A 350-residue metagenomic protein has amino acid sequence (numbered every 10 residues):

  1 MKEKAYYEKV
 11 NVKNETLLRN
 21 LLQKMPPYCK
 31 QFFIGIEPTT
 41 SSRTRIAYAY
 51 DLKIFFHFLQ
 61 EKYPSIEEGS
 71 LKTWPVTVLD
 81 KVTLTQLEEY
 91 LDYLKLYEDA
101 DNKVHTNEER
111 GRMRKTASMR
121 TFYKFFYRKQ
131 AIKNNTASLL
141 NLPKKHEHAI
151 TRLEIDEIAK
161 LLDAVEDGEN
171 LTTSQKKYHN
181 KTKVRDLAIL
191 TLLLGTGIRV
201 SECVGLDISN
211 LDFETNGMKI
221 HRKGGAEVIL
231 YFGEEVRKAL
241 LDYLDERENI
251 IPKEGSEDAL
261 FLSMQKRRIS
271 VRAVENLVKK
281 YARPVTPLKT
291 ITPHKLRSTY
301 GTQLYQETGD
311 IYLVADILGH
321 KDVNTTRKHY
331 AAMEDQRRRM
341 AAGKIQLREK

Functional and structural regions predicted by a protein language model:
M1-K350: Conserved catalytic core of the tyrosine transesterase superfamily
